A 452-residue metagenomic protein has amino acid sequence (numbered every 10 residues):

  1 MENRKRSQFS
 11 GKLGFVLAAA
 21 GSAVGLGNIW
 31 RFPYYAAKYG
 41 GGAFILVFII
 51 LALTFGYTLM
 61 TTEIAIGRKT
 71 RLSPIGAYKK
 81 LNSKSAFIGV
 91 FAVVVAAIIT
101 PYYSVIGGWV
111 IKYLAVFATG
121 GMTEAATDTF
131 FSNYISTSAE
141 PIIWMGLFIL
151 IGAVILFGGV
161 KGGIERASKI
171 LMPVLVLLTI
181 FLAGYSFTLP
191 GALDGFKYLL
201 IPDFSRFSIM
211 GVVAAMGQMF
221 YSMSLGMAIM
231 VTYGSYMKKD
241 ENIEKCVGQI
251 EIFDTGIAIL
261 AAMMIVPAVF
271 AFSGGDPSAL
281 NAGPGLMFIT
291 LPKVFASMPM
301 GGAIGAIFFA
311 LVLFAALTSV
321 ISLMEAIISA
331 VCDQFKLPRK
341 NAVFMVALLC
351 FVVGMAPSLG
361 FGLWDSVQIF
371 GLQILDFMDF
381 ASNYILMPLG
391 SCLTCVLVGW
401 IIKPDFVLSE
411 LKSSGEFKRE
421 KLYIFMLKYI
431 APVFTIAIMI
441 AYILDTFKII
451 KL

Functional and structural regions predicted by a protein language model:
M1-W30, L59-I64, R68-K80, A86-F87 (+2 more regions): Membrane-interface "cap" regions at the ends of multi-pass membrane proteins
E2, G107-S136, Y236-D240, K245 (+4 more regions): Helix-loop-helix connectors at the membrane interface of multi-pass transporters/channels
E2-K5, F9, L13, E165 (+3 more regions): Membrane-embedded translocation segments of transport machinery
N3-R6, Y34-Y39, K69-F91, S104-G163 (+5 more regions): Inter-helical loop and helix-membrane interface segments of multi-pass membrane transporters/permeases
Q8, L13-F15, S22, P141-I143 (+5 more regions): Loop-to-transmembrane helix boundary motifs in multi-pass membrane proteins
G11-L51, K245-G248, I252-T255, L286 (+1 more regions): Transmembrane helix-boundary motif of multi-pass solute transporters/channels
A36-T62, I88, E140, L386-G390: Extracellular loop-to-transmembrane helix junctions
F91, T137, F335-A347, D379-T435: C-terminal membrane-solvent junction of multi-pass transporters and transport-like membrane proteins
